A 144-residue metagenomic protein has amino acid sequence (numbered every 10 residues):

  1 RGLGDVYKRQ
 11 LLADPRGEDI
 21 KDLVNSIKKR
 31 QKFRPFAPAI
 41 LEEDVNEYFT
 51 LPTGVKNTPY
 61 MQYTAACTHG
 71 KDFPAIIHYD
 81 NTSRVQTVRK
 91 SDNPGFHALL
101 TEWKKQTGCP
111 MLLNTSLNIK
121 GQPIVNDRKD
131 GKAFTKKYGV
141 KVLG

Functional and structural regions predicted by a protein language model:
R1-G144: Flexible beta->alpha loop and helix N-cap segments adjacent to enzyme active/binding sites
